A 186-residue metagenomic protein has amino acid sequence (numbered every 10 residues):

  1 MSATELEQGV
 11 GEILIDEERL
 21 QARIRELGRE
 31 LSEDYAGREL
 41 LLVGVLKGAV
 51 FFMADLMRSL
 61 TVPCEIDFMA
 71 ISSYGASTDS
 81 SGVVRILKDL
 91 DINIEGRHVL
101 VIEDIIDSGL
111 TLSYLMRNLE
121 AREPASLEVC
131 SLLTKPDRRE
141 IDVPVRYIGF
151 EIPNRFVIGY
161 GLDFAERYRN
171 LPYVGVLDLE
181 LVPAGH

Functional and structural regions predicted by a protein language model:
M1-H186: PRPP-associated nucleotide enzymes
